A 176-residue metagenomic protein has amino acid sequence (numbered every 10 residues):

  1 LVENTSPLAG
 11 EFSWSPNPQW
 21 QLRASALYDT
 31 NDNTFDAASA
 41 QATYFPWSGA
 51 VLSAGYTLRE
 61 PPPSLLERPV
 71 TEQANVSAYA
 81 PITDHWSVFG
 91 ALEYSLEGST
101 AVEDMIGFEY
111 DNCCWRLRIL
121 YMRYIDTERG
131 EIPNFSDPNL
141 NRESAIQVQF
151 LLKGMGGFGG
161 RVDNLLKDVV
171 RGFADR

Functional and structural regions predicted by a protein language model:
L1-R176: Long, low-hydrophobicity, solvent-exposed regions enriched in small/turn-prone and acidic residues
